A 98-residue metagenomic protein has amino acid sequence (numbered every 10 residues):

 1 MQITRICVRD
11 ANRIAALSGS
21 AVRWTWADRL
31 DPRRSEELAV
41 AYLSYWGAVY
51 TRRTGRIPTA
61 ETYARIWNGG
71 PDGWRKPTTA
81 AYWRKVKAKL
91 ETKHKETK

Functional and structural regions predicted by a protein language model:
M1-I3: Short glycine- and hydrophobic/aromatic-rich loop-to-beta-strand nucleating segment in the catalytic cores
R5-W74, V86-T92: Alpha-helical segment that forms one wall of the substrate-binding/catalytic cleft in peptidoglycan-active domains
T78-K98: Long, amphipathic alpha-helical surface segments
